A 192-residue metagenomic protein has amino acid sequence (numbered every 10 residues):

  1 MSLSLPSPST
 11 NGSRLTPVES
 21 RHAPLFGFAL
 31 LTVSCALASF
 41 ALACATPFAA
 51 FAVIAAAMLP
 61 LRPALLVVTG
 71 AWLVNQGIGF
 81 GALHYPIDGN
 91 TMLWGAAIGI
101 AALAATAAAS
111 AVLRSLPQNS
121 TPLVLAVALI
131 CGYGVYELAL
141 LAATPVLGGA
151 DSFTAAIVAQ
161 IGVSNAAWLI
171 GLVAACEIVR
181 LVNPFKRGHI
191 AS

Functional and structural regions predicted by a protein language model:
S2-L59, P63-L66: Hydrophobic transmembrane alpha-helices
N11, L30-L31, Q76, L83 (+2 more regions): Membrane-helix boundary/juxtamembrane interface motif
T16, S20, A49, V53 (+8 more regions): Membrane-helix interfacial "entry" motifs
L25-A29, L65-T69, G95-I100, A126-I130 (+1 more regions): Hydrophobic alpha-helical transmembrane segments
L31-F40, G70-L83, I130-A142: Aromatic-anchored segments of alpha-helical transmembrane domains
S39-A105: Alpha-helical membrane segments and adjacent membrane-interface helices in multi-pass membrane proteins
A111-S192: Membrane-embedded alpha-helical hairpins and interfacial helices in multi-pass inner-membrane proteins
